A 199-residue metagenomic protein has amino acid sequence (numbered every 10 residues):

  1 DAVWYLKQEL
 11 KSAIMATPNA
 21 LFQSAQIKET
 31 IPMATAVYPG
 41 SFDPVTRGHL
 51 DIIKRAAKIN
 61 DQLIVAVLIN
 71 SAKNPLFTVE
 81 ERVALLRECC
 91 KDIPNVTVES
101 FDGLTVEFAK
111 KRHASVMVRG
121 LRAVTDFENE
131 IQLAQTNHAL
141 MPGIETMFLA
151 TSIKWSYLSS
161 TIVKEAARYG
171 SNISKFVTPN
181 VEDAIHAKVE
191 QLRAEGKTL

Functional and structural regions predicted by a protein language model:
Q8-S12, S24: Cationic, low-complexity basic patches in intrinsically disordered or flexible, solvent-exposed regions
L21-F22, I27-L199: Nucleotidyltransferase catalytic core that binds NTPs
